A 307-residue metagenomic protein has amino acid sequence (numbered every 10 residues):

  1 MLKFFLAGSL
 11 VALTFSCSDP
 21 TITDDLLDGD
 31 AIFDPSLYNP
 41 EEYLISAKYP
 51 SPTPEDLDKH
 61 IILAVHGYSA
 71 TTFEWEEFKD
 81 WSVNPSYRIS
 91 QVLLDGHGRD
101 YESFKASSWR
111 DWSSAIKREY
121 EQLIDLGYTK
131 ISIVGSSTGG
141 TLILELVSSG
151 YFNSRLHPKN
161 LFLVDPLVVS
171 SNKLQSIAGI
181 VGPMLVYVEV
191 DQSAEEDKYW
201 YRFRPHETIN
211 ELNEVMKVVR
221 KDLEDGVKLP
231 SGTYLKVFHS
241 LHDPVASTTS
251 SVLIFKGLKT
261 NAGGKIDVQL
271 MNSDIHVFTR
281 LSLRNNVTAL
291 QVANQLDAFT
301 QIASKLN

Functional and structural regions predicted by a protein language model:
F15-S16: C-terminal motif of bacterial Sec signal peptides marking the signal peptidase cleavage site
Y38-H97: Short, surface-exposed "cap/lid" segments of acyl-processing enzymes
E55-D56, F203-D274, A293-T300: Serine-hydrolase catalytic core
L93-G98, L167, D274: Short beta-to-alpha linker loops that shape the active-site pocket of alpha/beta-hydrolase fold enzymes
R99-K130: Catalytic nucleophile-loop/oxyanion-hole region of alpha/beta-hydrolase and closely related hydrolase-like folds
V134-G139, I143: Gly/Ala-rich beta-loop-alpha elbow adjacent to hydrolase catalytic centers
L161-K173: Active-site nucleophile loop of the alpha/beta-hydrolase fold
D274-N307: Catalytic active-site module of serine/aspartate enzymes centered on a nucleophile-bearing elbow/loop
